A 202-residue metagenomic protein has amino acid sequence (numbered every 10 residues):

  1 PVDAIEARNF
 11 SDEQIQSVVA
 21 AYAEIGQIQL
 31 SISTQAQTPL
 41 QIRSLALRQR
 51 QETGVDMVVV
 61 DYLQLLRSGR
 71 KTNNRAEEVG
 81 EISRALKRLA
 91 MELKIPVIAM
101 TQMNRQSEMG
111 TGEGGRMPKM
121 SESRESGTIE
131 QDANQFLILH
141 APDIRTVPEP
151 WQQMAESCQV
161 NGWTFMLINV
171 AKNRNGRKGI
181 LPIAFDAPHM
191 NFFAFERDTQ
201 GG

Functional and structural regions predicted by a protein language model:
P1-G54, S68, L181-P182: Cytosolic-facing regulatory segments adjacent to core modules
I32-W163, L167, N175, N191 (+1 more regions): P-loop NTPase motor core
V170: C-terminal anion-handling pockets and recognition modules
G179-A194: A short, surface-exposed beta-strand/turn
E196-D198: C-terminal, low-ordered peptide segments at domain boundaries
